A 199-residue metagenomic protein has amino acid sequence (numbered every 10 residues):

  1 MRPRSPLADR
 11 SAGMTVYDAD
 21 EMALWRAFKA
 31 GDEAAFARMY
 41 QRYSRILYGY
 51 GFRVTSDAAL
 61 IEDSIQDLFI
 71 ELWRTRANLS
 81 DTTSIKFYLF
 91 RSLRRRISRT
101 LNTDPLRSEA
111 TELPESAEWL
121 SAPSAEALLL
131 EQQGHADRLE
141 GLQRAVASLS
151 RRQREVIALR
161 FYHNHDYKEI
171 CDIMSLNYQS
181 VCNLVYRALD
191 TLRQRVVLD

Functional and structural regions predicted by a protein language model:
M1-I46, R53, L72, L130: N-terminal module of bacterial RNA polymerase sigma factors
M1-V16, A27, E109-E112, H135 (+2 more regions): C-terminal edge and immediately downstream basic/flexible tail or linker adjoining helix-turn-helix-like DNA-binding
Y17-D18, R99, R107-H135: Internal acidic/polar
A30, A125-E155, D172: Amphipathic alpha-helical segment used for protein-protein interaction
Y40-A58, V146, T191, R195: Amphipathic, Lys/Arg- and hydrophobic-enriched alpha-helical face
G49, D63-I70, T83-R95: Structural recognition of an alpha-helix C-terminal capping motif at a helix-to-coil junction
R74-D81, R91-E112, H135: Arg/Lys-rich amphipathic alpha helix in sigma70-family domain 2
R94, S98, Q153, Y162 (+1 more regions): DNA-recognition helix of helix-turn-helix
